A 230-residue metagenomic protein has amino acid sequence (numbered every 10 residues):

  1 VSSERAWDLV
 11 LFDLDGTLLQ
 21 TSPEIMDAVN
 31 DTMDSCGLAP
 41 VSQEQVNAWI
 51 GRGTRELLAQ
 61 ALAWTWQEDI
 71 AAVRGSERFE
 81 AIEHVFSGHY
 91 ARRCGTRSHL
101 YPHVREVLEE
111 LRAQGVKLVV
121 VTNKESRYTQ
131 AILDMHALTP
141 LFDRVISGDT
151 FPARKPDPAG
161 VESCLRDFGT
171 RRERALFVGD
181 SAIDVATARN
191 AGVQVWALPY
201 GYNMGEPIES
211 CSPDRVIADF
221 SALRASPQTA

Functional and structural regions predicted by a protein language model:
V1-D8, E125-S126, Q130-A230: Asp-based, Mg2+/Mn2+-dependent phosphohydrolase catalytic module
S2-A48, A59: Active-site neighborhood of HAD-like aspartate-dependent phosphohydrolases
A6, G88-V120, S126-Q130, K155-P158: Short, acidic loop-to-helix structural element flanking the phosphoryl-transfer center in phosphate-processing enzymes
D27-D31, Q45, E56-Q60, V85 (+5 more regions): Alpha-helical elements of Rossmann-like donor-binding domains used by nucleotide-donor carbohydrate transfer enzymes
D34-P40, W66-I70, Q114, A137-L141 (+1 more regions): Short helix-capping segments at alpha-helix termini
R52-R92, E110: A metal-dependent, Asp-based hydrolase signature
